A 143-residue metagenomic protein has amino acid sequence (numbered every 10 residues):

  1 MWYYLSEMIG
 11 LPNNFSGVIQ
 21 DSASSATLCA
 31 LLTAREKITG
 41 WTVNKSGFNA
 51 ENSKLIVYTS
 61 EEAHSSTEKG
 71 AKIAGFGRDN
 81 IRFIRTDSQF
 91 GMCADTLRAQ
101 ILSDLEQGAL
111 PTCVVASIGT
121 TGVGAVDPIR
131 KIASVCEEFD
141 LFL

Functional and structural regions predicted by a protein language model:
W2-L110, G122, S134: PLP-dependent aspartate aminotransferase-fold enzymes
T96, A125-L143: Catalytic PLP-binding core of fold-type I/II PLP enzymes
G119: Metal-assisted phosphate- and nucleotidyl-transfer catalytic regions
